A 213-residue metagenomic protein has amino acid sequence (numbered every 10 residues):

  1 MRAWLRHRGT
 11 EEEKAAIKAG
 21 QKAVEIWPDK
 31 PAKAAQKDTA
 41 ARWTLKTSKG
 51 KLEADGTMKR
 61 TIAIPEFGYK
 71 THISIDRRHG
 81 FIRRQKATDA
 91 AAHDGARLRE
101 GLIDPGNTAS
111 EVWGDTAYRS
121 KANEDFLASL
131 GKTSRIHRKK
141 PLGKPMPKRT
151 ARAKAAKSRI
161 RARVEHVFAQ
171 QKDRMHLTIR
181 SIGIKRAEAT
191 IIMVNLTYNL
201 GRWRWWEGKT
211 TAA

Functional and structural regions predicted by a protein language model:
M1-F126, M193, W206: Polybasic low-complexity intrinsically disordered regions
G9-E11, P147-A155: Short, surface-exposed amphipathic charged segments that create phosphate/polyanion-binding patches used for binding
A87, R138-L142: Short, acidic/turn-prone active-site loops that include or flank metal/cofactor- and phosphate-binding residues
A96, G143-T150: Short, charged, surface-exposed secondary-structure boundary motifs
L102, A128-L130, A213: Short, solvent-exposed amphipathic alpha-helical segments in soluble enzyme and RNA/protein-processing domains
T116, R138-K139, H166: Short secondary-structure boundary segments
L130-R138: Short hydrophobic/aromatic-enriched beta-strand-loop microsegments
R152-A213: Basic, amphipathic alpha-helical segments enriched in Lys/Arg and hydrophobic/aromatic residues
